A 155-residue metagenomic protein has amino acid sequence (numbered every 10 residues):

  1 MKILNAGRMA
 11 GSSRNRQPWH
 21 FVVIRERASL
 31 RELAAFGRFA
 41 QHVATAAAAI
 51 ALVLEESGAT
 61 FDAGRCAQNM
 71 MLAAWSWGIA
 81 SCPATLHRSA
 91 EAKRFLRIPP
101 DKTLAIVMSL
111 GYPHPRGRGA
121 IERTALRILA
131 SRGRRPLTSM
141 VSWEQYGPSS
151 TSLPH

Functional and structural regions predicted by a protein language model:
M1-H155: Acidic, surface-exposed loops and disordered segments
